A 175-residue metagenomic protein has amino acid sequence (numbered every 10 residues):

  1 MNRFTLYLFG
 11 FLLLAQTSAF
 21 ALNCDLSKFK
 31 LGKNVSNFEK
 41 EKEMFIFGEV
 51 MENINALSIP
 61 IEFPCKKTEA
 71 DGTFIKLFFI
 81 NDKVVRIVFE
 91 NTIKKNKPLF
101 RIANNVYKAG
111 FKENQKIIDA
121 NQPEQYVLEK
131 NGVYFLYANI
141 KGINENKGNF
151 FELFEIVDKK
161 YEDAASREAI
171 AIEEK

Functional and structural regions predicted by a protein language model:
M1-L6: Positively charged n-region of N-terminal signal peptides that target proteins for export
Y7-Q16: Bacterial N-terminal signal peptides
A15-N23: Bacterial Sec-dependent signal peptides at the C-terminal "C-region" and cleavage site
T17, S58-I59: Residue-level signal for mature regions of secreted extracellular proteins and peptides
L22-E52, A56, R86-K175: Non-cytosolic coordination micro-motifs
I61-N105: Mid-chain, structured segments of secreted extracytoplasmic proteins
